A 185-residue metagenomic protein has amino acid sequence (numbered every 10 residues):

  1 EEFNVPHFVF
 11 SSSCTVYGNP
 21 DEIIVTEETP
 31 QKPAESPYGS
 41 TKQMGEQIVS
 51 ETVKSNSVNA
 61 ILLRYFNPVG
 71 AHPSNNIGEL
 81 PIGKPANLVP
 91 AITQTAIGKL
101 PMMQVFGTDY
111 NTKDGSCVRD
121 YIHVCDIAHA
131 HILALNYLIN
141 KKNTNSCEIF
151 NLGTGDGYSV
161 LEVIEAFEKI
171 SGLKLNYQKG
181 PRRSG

Functional and structural regions predicted by a protein language model:
E1-H7: A short helix-coil junction within the Rossmann-fold of NAD(P)-dependent oxidoreductases
P6, V16-N67, N76-N87: Catalytic helix-loop patch of NAD(P)-dependent Rossmann-fold dehydrogenases
F8-F10, I61-R64, D120, N151-G153: Structural signature of the Rossmann-like NAD(P)-dependent dehydrogenase/reductase core
S13: Residue(s) in the substrate-gating loop at a strand-loop-helix junction that position the organic substrate next
Y17, V69, D156-Y158: Feature marks short, surface-exposed loop/turn motifs that line or immediately flank catalytic pockets and channel
D21-I23, H72-I77, C117-V118, V163-I164: Short aromatic-enriched loop/helix-cap "lid" or pocket-rim segments at secondary-structure transitions that line
V89-G185: C-terminal substrate-binding subdomain of Rossmann-fold SDR/epimerase-dehydratase oxidoreductases
